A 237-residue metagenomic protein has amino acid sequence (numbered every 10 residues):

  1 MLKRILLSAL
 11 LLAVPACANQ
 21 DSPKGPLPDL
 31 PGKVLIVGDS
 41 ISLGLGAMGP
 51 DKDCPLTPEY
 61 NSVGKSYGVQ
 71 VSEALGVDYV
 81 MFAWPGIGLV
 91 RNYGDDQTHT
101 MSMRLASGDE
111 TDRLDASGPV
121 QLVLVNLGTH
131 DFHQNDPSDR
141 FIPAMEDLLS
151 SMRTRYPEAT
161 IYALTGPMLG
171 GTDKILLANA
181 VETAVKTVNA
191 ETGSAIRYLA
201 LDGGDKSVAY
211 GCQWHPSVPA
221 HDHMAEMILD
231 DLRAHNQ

Functional and structural regions predicted by a protein language model:
M1-V63, H235-Q237: N-terminal secretory targeting modules
K24-L27, D109-P119, S150-Y156, A190 (+1 more regions): Surface-exposed acidic, glycine-flexible loop patches that form ligand/cofactor-binding and adhesion interfaces
K33-V37, S42, Y79-A83, Q121-N126 (+2 more regions): Structural recognition of the beta-strand scaffold that forms the well-ordered cores of secreted hydrolase catalytic
A47, K52-P143, L169-V181, H215: Conserved SGNH/GDSL esterase-like catalytic core that processes O-acyl groups on lipids and polysaccharides
G76, E158, G193-A195: A generic structural signal for alpha->beta connector loops
M145-L149, E182-V185: Generic structural signal for well-ordered alpha-helices, preferentially at hydrophobic/aromatic core positions
P167-Q237: Catalytic His-Asp segment of secreted/periplasmic serine-dependent ester chemistry enzymes
